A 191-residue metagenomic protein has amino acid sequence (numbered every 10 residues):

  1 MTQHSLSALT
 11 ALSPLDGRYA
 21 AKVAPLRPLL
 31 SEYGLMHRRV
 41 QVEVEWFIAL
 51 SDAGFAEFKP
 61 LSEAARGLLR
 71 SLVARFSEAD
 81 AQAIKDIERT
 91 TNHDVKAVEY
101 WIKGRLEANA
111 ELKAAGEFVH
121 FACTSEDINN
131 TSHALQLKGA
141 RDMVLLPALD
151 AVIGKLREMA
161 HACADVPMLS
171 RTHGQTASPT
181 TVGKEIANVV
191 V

Functional and structural regions predicted by a protein language model:
T2-V191: A helix-coil-helix interface module used to build multimeric assemblies and to scaffold catalytic/cofactor sites
